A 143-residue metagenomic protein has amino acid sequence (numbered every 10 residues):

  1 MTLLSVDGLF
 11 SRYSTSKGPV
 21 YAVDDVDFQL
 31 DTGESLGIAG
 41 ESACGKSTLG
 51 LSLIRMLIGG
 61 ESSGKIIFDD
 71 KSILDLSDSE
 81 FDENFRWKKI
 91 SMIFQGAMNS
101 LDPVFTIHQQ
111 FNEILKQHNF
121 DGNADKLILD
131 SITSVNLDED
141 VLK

Functional and structural regions predicted by a protein language model:
S11, V20-Y21, D25-L30: Conserved A-loop
L30-T32, F85: Conserved hydrophobic segment flanking the Walker A/P-loop of ABC-type ATPase nucleotide-binding domains
A39-E41: The feature captures the beta-strand-to-loop junction immediately N-terminal to the Walker
S62-L74: Conserved ABC transporter NBD signature motif
I73-S91, Q109, Q117: ABC ATPase NBD coupling module
G96, P103-Q117, L127: Q-loop/switch helix immediately C-terminal to the Walker
N123-L142: Conserved ABC ATPase "signature" region
